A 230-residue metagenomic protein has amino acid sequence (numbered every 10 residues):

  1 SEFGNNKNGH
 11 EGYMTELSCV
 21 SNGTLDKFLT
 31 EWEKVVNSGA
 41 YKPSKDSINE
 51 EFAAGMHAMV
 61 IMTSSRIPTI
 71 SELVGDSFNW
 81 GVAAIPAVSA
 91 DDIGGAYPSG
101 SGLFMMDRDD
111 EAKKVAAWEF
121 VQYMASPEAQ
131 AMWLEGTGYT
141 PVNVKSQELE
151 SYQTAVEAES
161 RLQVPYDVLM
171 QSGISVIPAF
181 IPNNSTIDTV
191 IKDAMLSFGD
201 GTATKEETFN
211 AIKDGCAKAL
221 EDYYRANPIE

Functional and structural regions predicted by a protein language model:
S1-M14, D92, Y97-D107, T186-L196: Periplasmic solute-binding protein
N6-P43: Glycine-centered hinge/linker elements that transmit conformational signals in sensory and ligand-binding systems
E33-K34, S38-A40, E72-T140, I174-S175 (+2 more regions): Extracytoplasmic/periplasmic substrate-recognition and gating elements
D46-V60, D193, S197-D200: Short helices/loops that flank or line small-molecule/ion binding pockets
A58-T63, G81-A83: Paired acidic/hydrophobic, glycine-rich loop segments that form the ligand-binding mouth/hinge of periplasmic-binding
D76, A83-A84, E135-S197, R225-E230: Long, aromatic- and glycine/proline-rich binding clefts that accommodate carbohydrate-like moieties
S197-N210: Short, charged, surface-exposed loops that flank catalytic or proteolytic processing sites
D214-E230: Short, low-complexity disordered leader/linker segments with a strong preference for bacterial N-terminal type II
